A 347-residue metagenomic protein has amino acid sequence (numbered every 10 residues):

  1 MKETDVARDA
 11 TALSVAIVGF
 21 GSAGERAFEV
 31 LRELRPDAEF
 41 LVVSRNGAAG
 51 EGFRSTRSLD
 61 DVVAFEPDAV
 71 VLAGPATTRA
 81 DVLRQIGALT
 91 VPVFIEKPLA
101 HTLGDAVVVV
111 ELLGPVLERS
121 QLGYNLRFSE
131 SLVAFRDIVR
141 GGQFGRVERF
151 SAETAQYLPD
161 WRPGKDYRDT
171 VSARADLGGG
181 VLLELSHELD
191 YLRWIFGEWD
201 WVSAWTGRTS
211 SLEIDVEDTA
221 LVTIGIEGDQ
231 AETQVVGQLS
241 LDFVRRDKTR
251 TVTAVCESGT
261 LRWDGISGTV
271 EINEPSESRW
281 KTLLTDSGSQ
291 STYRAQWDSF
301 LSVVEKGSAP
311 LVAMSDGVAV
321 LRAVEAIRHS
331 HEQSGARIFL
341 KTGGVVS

Functional and structural regions predicted by a protein language model:
M1-D9, D61, A69-L72, G141 (+2 more regions): C-terminal helix-rich "cap/oligomerization" subdomain common to oxidoreductases
M1-G52, F65: N-terminal Rossmann-like dinucleotide-binding module
P36-A38, L89-V91, V116-E118, E232-V235: A short helix->loop->beta-strand "cap" motif at the edges of active sites that frequently abuts
R54-S58: Short acidic-hydrophobic, aromatic-tinged amphipathic segments that line or gate anion-handling sites
A69, P75-A76, A80-R127: Beta-strand-loop-alpha-helix segment that lines the small-molecule cofactor/substrate pocket of alpha/beta enzymes
N125, A231, T251-V318, A336-F339 (+1 more regions): C-terminal glycine/acidic-rich active-site capping loop/insertion
S129-E213, S334: Predominantly a Rossmann-like dinucleotide-binding segment in NAD(P)-dependent oxidoreductases
L183, L189-T269, D298-K306, V345-S347: Contiguous beta-strand/loop segments that form the cofactor/metal-binding neighborhood of enzyme cores
